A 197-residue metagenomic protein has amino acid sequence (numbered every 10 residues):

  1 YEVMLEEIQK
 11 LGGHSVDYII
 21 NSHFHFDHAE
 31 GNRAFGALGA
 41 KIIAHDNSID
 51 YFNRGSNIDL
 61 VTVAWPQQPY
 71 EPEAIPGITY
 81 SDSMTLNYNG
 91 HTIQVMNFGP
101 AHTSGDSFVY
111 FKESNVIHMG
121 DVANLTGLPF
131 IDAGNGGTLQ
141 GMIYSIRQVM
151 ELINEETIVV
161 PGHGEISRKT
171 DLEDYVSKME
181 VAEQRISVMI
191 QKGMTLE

Functional and structural regions predicted by a protein language model:
Y1, D27-E30, Y51-N53, G127-L128 (+1 more regions): Extracytoplasmic/secreted cell-surface and envelope-processing proteins
Y1-L5, N32, I49, L139 (+3 more regions): Extracytoplasmic/secreted envelope proteins and their assembly/folding machinery, especially bacterial periplasmic
L5-T85, S104: Active-site HxH/HxHxD metal-binding segment of metal-dependent hydrolases
Q9, G13, Y88-N89, N154 (+1 more regions): A short, structured loop/turn motif at beta-sheet edges
T85, T92-K178: Metallo-beta-lactamase
E180-Q191: Regular secondary-structure segments
Q191-E197: C-terminal regulatory/interaction regions
